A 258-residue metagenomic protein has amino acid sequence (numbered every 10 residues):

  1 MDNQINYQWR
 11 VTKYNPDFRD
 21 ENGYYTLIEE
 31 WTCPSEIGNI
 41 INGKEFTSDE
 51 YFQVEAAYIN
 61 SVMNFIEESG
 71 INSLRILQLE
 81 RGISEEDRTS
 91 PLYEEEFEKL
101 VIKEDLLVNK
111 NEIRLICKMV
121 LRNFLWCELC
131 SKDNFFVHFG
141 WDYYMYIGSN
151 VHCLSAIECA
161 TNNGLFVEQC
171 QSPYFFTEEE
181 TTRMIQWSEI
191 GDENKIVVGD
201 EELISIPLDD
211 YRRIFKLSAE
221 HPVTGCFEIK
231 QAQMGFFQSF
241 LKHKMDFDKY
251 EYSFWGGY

Functional and structural regions predicted by a protein language model:
M1-Y144, S149-Y258: Structured alpha/beta or helical-core interaction and ligand-binding surfaces enriched in interleaved
